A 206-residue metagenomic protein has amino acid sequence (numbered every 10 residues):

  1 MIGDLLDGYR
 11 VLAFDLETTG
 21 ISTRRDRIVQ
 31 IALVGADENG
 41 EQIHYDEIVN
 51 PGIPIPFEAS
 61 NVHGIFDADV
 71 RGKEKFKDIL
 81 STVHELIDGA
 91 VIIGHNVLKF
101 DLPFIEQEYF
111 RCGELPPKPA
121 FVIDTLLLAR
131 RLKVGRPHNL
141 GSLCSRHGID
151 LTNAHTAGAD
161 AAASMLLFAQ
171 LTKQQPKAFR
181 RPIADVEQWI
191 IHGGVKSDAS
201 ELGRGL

Functional and structural regions predicted by a protein language model:
M1-F121, K133-H155: Conserved non-catalytic scaffold segment of RNase H-like nuclease domains
M1-L6, L167-L206: Acidic two-metal-ion nuclease catalytic site recognized across multiple nuclease folds, prominently DnaQ/RNase D-T
P103, L126, A162: Active-site phosphate/pyrophosphate-handling residues
E108-R111, R131, L167-Q174: Active-site catalytic microenvironments for nucleophilic, acid-base chemistry
F121-I123, I183: Beta-strand segments within the central parallel beta-sheet cores of soluble alpha/beta enzyme folds
L126-A129, C144: Short alpha-helical scaffolding segments that buttress acidic/His motifs in well-ordered protein cores
T156-Q170: Acidic, divalent-metal-coordinating active-site segment for phosphoryl/phosphodiester hydrolysis, typified by short
